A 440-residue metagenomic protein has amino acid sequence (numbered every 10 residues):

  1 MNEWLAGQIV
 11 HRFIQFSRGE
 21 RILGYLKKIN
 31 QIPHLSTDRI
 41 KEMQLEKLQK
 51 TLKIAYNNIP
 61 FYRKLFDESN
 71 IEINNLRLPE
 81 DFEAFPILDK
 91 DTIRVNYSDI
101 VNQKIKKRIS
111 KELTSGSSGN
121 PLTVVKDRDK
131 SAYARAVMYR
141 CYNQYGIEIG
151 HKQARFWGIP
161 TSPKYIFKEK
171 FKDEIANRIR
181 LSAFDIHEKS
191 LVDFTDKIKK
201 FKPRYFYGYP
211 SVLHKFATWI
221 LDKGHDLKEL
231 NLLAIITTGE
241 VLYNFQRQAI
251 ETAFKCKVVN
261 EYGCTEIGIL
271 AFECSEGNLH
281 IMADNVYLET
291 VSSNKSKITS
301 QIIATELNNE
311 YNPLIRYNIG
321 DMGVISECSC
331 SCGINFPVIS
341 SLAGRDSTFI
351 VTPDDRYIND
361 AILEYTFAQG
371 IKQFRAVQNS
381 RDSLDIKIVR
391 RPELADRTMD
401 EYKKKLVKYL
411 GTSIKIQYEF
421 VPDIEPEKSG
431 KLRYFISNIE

Functional and structural regions predicted by a protein language model:
M1-L113, G119-A134, Y139-K152, T195 (+7 more regions): Nucleotide 5′-phosphate-binding alpha/beta core
K50, I159-M282: Conserved adenylate-forming
A55, T114, Q153, F206 (+6 more regions): Residue-level signal for inorganic ion chemistry
A136, K189-S190, D321: Active-site glycine-rich loop that binds ribose-phosphate moieties when present
M138-D173: Conserved AMP-binding loop of ANL adenylate-forming enzymes
Q153, R178, V258, L288 (+1 more regions): Generic structural signal for residues in well-ordered beta-strands
F206, E310-Y311, I315-T412: AMP-binding/adenylate-forming catalytic core of the ANL superfamily
L233, L242-S329, D346-T348: Conserved AMP-binding/adenylate-forming
